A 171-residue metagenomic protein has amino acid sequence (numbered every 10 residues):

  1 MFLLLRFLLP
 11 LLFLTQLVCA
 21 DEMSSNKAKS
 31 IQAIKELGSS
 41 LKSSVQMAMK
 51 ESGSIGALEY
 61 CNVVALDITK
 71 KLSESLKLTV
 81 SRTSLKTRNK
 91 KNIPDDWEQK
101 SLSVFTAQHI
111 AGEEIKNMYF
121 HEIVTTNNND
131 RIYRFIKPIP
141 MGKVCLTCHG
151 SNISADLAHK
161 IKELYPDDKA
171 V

Functional and structural regions predicted by a protein language model:
F2-L11: Sec-dependent signal peptide recognition, specifically the positively charged N-region followed immediately by
L11-C19: Hydrophobic h-region of N-terminal signal peptides that target proteins for export in Gram-negative bacteria
A20-M141, D156-V171: Extracytoplasmic c-type cytochrome modules immediately beyond a signal peptide or single-pass transmembrane anchor
G142-N152: The canonical Cys-X-X-Cys-His
